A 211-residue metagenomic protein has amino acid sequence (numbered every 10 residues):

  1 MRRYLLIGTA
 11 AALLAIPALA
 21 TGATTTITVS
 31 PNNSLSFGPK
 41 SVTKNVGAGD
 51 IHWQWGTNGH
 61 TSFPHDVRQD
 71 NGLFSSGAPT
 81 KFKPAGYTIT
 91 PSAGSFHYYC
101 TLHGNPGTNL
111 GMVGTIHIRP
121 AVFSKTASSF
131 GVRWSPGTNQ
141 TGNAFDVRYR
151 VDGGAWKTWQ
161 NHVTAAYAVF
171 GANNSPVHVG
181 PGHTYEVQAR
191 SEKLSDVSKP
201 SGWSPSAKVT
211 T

Functional and structural regions predicted by a protein language model:
M1-T24: Sec-dependent, cleavable N-terminal signal peptides
I7, W156-H162, P200-S206: Tryptophan-centered short beta-strand motifs
T21-W156: Extracytoplasmic copper-binding redox domains, predominantly the cupredoxin/blue-copper superfamily
G77, D146-P181: Recognizes extended acidic, P/S/T-rich segments that occur within or adjacent to Ig-like beta-sandwich modules
T90-G94, S175-T184: Surface-exposed, short loops/turns at beta-strand junctions within beta-sandwich domains
K125, A144-R150, N173-N174, A189-S191 (+1 more regions): Long, compositionally biased, intrinsically disordered segments
V179-D196: Beta-strand-rich modules
E192-T211: Extracellular fibronectin type III
